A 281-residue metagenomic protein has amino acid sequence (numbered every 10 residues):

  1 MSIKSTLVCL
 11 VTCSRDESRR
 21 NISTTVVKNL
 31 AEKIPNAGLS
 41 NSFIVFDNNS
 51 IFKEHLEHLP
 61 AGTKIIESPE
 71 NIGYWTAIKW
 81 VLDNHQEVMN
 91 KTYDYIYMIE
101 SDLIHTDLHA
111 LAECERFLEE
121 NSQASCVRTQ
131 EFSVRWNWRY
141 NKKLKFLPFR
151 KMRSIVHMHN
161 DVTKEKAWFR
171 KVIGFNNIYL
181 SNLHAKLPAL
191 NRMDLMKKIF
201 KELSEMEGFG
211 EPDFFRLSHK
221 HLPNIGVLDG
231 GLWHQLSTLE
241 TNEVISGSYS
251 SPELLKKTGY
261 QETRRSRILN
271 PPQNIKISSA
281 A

Functional and structural regions predicted by a protein language model:
D16-P35: Short, well-formed alpha-helical segments that are part of the catalytic scaffolds of diverse glycosyltransferases
S40-S50, E67-S68: Short beta-strand/loop segment that forms part of the nucleotide-sugar
P69-Q86: Glycine-rich, basic loop-to-helix element that forms the pyrophosphate-binding segment of sugar-nucleotide handling
T92-I104: Short beta-strand-to-loop acidic/aromatic patch adjacent to the donor-nucleotide binding site
L108-R128: Conserved donor-nucleotide/metal-binding helix-loop-beta segment in metal-dependent transferases, i.e., the alpha-helix
V127-K143: Short beta-strand-to-loop element that shapes/binds the nucleotide-sugar donor at the catalytic cleft/hinge
N160-N191: A recurrent flexible, glycine/aromatic-enriched loop bordering the glycosyltransferase active site that acts as
L183-D194, K198-A281: C-terminal catalytic/acceptor-binding lobe
